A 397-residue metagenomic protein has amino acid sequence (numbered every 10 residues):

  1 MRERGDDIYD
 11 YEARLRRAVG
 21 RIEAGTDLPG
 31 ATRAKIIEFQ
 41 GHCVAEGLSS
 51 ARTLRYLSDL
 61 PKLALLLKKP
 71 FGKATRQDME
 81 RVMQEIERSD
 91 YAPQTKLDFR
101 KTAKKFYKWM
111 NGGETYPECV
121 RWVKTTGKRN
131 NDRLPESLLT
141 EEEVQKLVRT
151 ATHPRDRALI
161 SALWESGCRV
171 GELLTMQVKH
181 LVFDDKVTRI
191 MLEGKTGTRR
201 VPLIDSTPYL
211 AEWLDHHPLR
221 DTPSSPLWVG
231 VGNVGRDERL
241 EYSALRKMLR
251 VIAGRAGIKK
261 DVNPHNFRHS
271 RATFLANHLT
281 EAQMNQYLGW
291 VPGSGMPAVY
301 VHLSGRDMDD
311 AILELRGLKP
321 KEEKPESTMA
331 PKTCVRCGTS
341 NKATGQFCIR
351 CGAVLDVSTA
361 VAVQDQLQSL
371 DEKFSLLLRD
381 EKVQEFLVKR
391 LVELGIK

Functional and structural regions predicted by a protein language model:
R2-R21, D310-K397: C-terminal secondary-structure termini that scaffold catalytic or DNA-interacting sites
V19-T26, I36-L134, K146-R149: N-terminal core-binding DNA-recognition domain of tyrosine recombinases/integrases
T53, A103, L159-I160, G167 (+2 more regions): Alpha-helix N-cap/helix-start motif at helix boundaries, enriched for small hydrophobics
E141-V170: Basic, Lys/Arg- and aromatic-enriched nucleic-acid-binding interface segment
S166, G171, T175-Y209, K332 (+1 more regions): Conserved tyrosine-mediated DNA breakage-rejoining catalytic core shared by Y-recombinases
E193-K195, L288-P320, L355-V357: Catalytic-site neighborhood detector that most strongly recognizes the C-terminal catalytic loop/helix of tyrosine
G194-E212, S224-M248: C-terminal catalytic core of Y-nucleophile DNA break-rejoin enzymes
P223, R246-Q286, W290, S294 (+3 more regions): Short, basic (Lys/Arg/His-rich) helix/loop patches that form interaction surfaces in the mid-to-C-terminal regions
